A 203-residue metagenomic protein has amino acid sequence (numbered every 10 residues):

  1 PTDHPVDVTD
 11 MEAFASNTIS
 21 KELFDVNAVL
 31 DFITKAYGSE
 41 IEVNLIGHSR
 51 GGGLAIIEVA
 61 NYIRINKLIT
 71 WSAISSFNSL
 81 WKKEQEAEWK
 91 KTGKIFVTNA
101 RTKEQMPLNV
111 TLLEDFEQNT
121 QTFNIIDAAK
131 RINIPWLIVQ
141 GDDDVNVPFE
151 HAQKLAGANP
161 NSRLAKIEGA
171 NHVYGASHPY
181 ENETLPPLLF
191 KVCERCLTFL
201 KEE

Functional and structural regions predicted by a protein language model:
A13-A36: Alpha/beta-hydrolase active-site loop
Y37-H48: Alpha/beta-hydrolase fold nucleophile elbow
I63-T111: Hydrolase active-site cap/lid region
N109-A128: Active-site nucleophile elbow and catalytic-triad environment of alpha/beta-hydrolase enzymes
R131-N133, I138-Q140, D144: Short beta-strand/loop motif that positions the catalytic acidic residue of the alpha/beta-hydrolase fold
I134, P148-G157: Short alpha-helix in the alpha/beta-hydrolase fold that links the catalytic acid
D143-V147, H172: Acidic catalytic loop of the alpha/beta-hydrolase fold
Y174, H178-E203: Catalytic active-site module of serine/aspartate enzymes centered on a nucleophile-bearing elbow/loop
